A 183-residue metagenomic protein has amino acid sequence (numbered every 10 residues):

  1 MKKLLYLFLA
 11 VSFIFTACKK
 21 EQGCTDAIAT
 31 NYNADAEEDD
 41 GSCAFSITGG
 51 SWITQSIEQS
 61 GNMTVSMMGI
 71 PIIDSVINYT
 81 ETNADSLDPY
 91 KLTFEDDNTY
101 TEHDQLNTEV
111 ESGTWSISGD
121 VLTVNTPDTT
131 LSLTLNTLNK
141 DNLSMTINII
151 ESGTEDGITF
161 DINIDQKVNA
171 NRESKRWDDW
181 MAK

Functional and structural regions predicted by a protein language model:
L4-F13: Sec-dependent N-terminal signal peptides
Y6, K19-S46, L87, R172 (+1 more regions): Primarily marks secretory-pathway-exposed extracellular/lumenal segments that are disulfide- and glycosylation-prone
F15-A17: C-terminal motif of bacterial Sec signal peptides marking the signal peptidase cleavage site
D40, E109-S112: A detector of repeated loop/turn-to-beta-strand junctions in beta-rich toroidal repeat architectures
F45-V110, S118-K183: Lipid interaction determinants
